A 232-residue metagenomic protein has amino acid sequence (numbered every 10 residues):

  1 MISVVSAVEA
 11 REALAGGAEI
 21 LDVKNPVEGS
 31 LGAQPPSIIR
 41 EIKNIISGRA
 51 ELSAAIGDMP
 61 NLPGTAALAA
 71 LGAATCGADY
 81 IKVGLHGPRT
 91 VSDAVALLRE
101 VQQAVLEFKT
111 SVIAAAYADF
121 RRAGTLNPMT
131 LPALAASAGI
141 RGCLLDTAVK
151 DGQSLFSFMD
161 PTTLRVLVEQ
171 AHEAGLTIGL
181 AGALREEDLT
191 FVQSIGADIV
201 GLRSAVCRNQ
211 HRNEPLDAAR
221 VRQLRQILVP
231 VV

Functional and structural regions predicted by a protein language model:
M1-E19: N-terminal basic/disordered segments at the start of proteins
A13, I42, C143, V192 (+1 more regions): Conserved, mostly hydrophobic/aromatic
I20-G32, T75-T90, G142-G152, I195-R220: Glycine-rich phosphate-binding active-site loops on the catalytic face of alpha/beta enzymes
E28-R49, A55-M59: Glycine/small-residue-rich interface belts in oligomeric ring/scaffold proteins and their assembly partners
P36-I45, R89-Q103, L202-V232: C-terminal helical cap(s) of enzyme catalytic domains, especially alpha/beta-barrels
G48-S53, G57-F156, Q170-T177, E187: Conserved anion-binding
F120-R122, S154-P161, E186-S194, G201 (+1 more regions): Active-site-adjacent loop and "lid" segments of alpha/beta metabolic enzymes
